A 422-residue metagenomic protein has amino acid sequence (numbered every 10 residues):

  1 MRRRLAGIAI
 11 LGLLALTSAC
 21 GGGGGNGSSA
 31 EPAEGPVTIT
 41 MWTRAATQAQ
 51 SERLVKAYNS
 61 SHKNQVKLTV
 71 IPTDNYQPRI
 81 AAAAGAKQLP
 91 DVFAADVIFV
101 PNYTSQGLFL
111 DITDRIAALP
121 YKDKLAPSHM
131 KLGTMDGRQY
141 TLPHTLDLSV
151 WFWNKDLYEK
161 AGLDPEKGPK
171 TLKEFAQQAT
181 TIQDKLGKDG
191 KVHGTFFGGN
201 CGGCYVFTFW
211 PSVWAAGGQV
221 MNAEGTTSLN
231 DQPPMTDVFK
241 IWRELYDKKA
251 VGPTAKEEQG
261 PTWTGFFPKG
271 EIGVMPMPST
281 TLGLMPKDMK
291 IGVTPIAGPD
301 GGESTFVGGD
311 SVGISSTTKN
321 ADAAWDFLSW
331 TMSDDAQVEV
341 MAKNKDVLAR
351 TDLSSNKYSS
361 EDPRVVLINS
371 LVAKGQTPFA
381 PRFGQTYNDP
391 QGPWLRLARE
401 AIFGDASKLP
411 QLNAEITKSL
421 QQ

Functional and structural regions predicted by a protein language model:
R2-N102, A117-Y121, P165, G270 (+6 more regions): Conserved N-terminal structural module of periplasmic/extracytoplasmic solute-binding proteins
V70-R79, I98, K170-E174, T254-P268: Short helix-initiation/N-cap motifs at beta->coil->alpha
A83, P90-D91, Y121-L157, G302-E303 (+1 more regions): A structural signal for short loop-to-beta-strand junctions that line the ligand-binding cleft of periplasmic/secreted
I98-S149, K290-T294, K357-P363: Hinge/lid segment of periplasmic solute-binding proteins
Y140-H144, S149, K173-T227: Extracytoplasmic/periplasmic solute-binding protein
E159-K160, P165, D247, G375-Q422: Conserved C-terminal helix/tail region of periplasmic/extracytoplasmic solute-binding proteins
Q178-T180, E224-A255: Glycine-centered hinge/linker elements that transmit conformational signals in sensory and ligand-binding systems
S279-D288, P299-R396: C-terminal lobe and pocket-closing loops of periplasmic/extracytoplasmic Venus-flytrap solute-binding proteins
